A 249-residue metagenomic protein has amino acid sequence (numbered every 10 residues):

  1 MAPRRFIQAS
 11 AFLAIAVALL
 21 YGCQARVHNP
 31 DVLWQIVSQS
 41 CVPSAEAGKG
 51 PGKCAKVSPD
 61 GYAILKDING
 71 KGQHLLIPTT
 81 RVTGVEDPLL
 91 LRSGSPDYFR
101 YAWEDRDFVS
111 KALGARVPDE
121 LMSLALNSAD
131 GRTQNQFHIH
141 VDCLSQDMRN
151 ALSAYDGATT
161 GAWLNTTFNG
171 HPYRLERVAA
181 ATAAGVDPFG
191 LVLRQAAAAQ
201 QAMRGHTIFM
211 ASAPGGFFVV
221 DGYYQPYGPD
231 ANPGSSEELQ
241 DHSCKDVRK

Functional and structural regions predicted by a protein language model:
M1-A11: Bacterial N-terminal signal peptides that target proteins for export
S10-L20: Bacterial N-terminal signal peptides
C23-K249: HIT superfamily nucleotide-processing domains
